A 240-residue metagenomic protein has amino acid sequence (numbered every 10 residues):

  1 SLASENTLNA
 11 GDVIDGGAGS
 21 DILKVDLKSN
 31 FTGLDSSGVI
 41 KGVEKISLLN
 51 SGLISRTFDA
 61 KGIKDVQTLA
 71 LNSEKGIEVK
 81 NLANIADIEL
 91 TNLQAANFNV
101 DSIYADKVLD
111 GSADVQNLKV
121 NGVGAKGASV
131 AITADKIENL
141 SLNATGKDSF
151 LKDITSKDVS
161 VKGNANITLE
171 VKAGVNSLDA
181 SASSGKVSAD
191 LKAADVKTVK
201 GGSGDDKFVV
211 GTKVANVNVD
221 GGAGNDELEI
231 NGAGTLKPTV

Functional and structural regions predicted by a protein language model:
S1-V240: Solvent-exposed, low-complexity segments and loops of surface/extracellular structural proteins
